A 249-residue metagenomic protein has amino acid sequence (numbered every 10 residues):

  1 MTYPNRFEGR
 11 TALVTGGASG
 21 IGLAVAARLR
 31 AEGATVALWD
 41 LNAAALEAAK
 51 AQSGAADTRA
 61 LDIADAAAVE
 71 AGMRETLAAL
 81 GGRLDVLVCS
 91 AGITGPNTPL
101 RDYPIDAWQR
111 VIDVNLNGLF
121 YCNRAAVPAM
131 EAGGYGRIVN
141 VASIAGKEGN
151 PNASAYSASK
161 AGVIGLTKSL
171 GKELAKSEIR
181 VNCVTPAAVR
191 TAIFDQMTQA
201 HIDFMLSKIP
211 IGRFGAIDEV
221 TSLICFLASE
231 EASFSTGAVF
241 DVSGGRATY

Functional and structural regions predicted by a protein language model:
T2-P4, T94-N97, E148, C225 (+1 more regions): Short C-terminal tail/terminal secondary-structure segment of NAD(P)H-dependent dehydrogenase/reductase domains
T98-L100, A107-Q109, F194, M205: Substrate-binding pocket helix/loop in short-chain dehydrogenase/reductase
L100-R101, E148-S154, K176-S177, G212 (+1 more regions): Active-site loop immediately N-terminal to the catalytic Tyr-X3-Lys motif of short-chain dehydrogenase/reductase
R101-F120, Y135, V139, V163 (+1 more regions): Catalytic Tyr-X3-Lys loop
N123, S159, T167: Active-site helix of classical SDR
P128, K172-K176, S233: Alpha-helical segment proximal to the catalytic Tyr-Lys
S143: Residue(s) in the substrate-gating loop at a strand-loop-helix junction that position the organic substrate next
I209-V220, E231: A conserved structural motif in NAD(P)-dependent oxidoreductases
